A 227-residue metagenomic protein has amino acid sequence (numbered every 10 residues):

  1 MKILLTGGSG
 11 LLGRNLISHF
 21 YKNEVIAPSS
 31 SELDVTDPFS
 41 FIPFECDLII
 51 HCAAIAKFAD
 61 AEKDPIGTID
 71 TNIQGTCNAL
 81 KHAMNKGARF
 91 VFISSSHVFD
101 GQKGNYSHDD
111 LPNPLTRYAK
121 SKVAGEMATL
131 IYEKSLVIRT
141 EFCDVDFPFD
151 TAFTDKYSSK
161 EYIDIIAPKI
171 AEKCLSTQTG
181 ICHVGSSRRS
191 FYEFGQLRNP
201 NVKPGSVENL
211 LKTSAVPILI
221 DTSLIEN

Functional and structural regions predicted by a protein language model:
M1-K22: N-terminal Rossmann NAD(P)H-binding glycine-rich loop of SDR-like oxidoreductase domains
Y21-F41: Adenosine-cofactor binding site in Rossmann-like domains, unifying the SAM/SAH pocket of S-adenosylmethionine-dependent
F39-T71: NAD(P)H-binding glycine-rich loop region in Rossmannoid oxidoreductase-like domains and their noncatalytic homologs
I49, K63-V91: NAD(P)-cofactor binding segment of oxidoreductase domains
N78-N113: Conserved Rossmann-fold NAD(P)-dependent oxidoreductase catalytic core, especially the SDR/UDP-sugar
N113-E141: Active-site Tyr-X1-5-Lys
T140-F147, Y157-S186: Alpha-helical substrate-binding/gating segment
K169, K173-V216: Mid/C-terminal beta-alpha module of Rossmann-like enzyme folds, strongest in SDR-family dehydrogenases/epimerases
